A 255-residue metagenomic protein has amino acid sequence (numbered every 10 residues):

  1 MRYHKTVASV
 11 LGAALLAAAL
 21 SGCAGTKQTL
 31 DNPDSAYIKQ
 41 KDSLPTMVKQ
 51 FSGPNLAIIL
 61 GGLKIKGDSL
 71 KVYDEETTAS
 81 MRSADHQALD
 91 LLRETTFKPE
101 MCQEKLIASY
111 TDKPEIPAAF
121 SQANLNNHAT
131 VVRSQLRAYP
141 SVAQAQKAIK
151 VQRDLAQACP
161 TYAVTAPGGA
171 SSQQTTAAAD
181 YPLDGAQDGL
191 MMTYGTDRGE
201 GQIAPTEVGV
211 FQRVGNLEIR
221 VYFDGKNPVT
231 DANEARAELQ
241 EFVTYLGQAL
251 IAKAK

Functional and structural regions predicted by a protein language model:
M1-L11: Bacterial N-terminal signal peptides that target proteins for export
A18-G22: C-terminal motif of bacterial Sec signal peptides marking the signal peptidase cleavage site
A24-K27: Bacterial signal peptide processing site
A36-L106, R236-L239: Small/polar-rich, solvent-exposed N-terminal microdomains that initiate assembly or binding
K71-T206, L250, A254-K255: A small/polar (G/S/T-enriched), proline-flanked helix-loop surface module common in exported/cell-envelope proteins
V132-Q135, Q212, N216-G225: Short, well-ordered beta-strand elements
G225-K255: Surface-exposed amphipathic alpha-helical segments
